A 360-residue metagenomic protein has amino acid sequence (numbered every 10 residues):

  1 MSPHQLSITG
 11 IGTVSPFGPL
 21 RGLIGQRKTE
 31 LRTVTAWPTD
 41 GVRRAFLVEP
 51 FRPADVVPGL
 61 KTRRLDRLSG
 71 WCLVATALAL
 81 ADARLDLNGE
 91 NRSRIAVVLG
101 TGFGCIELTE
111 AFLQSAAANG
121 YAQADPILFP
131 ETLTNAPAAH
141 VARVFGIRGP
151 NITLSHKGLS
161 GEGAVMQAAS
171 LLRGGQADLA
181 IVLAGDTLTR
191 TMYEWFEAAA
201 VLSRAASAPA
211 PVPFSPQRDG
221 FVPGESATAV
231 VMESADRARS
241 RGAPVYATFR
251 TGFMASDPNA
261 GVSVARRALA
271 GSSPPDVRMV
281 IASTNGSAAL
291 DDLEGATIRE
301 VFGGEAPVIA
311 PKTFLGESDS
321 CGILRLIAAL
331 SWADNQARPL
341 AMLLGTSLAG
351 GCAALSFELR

Functional and structural regions predicted by a protein language model:
S2-Q5, N91-I95, A124, I147-P150 (+8 more regions): Short coil/turn connectors at secondary-structure junctions
P3-P16, G22-G25, T29-D40, A200-M279 (+2 more regions): Condensing-enzyme catalytic core mediating Claisen C-C bond formation in acyl metabolism
Q5-I8, G25-H140, V144-T153, D186-L188 (+3 more regions): Conserved beta-ketoacyl condensing-enzyme motif
G10-G12, V98-G100, S155, A180-D186 (+2 more regions): Short beta-strand segments
P19, L108-A111, V165, T191-F196 (+2 more regions): Short acidic, glycine/serine/threonine-rich loops at helix termini
V57-A77, A124-L133, N151-M166, V212-A229 (+4 more regions): Active-site pocket-shaping loop/turn-to-helix segments
C72-R84, T134-P137, A142-F145, N151-A184 (+3 more regions): Active-site-proximal alpha-helical scaffold in enzymes
Q176-A199, A206-P211, R218, T251-G261 (+2 more regions): Acyl-CoA/ACP chain-elongation machinery
